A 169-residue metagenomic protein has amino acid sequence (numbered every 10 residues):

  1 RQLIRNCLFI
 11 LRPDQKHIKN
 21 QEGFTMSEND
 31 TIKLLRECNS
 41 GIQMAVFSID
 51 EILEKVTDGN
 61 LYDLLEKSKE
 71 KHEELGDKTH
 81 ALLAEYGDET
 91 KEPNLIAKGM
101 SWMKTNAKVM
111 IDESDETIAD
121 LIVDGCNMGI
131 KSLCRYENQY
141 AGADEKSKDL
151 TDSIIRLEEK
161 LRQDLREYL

Functional and structural regions predicted by a protein language model:
R1-M26: Short, Lys/Arg-enriched N-terminal segments with co-localized hydrophobic residues within the first ~10-30 amino acids
Q21-N29, D149-D152, R156-L169: Terminal, compositionally biased segments
M26-V56, T117-A141: Alpha-helical bundle segments that constitute or directly flank the non-heme di-iron/ferroxidase center
D30-C38, G59-D77, D115-L121, K146-L157: Alpha-helical scaffold segments that form or flank carboxylate-/histidine-based iron centers
V46, G76, H80-L83, K104-A107 (+4 more regions): A structural signal for well-ordered alpha-helices, especially hydrophobic packing surfaces of coiled-coils
Y62-I96, L165-Y168: Conserved alpha-helical segments that form or flank metal/cofactor-binding pockets of metalloenzymes
A81-I130: Carboxylate-rich helix-loop segments that flank metal/cofactor sites and access channels in metalloenzymes
